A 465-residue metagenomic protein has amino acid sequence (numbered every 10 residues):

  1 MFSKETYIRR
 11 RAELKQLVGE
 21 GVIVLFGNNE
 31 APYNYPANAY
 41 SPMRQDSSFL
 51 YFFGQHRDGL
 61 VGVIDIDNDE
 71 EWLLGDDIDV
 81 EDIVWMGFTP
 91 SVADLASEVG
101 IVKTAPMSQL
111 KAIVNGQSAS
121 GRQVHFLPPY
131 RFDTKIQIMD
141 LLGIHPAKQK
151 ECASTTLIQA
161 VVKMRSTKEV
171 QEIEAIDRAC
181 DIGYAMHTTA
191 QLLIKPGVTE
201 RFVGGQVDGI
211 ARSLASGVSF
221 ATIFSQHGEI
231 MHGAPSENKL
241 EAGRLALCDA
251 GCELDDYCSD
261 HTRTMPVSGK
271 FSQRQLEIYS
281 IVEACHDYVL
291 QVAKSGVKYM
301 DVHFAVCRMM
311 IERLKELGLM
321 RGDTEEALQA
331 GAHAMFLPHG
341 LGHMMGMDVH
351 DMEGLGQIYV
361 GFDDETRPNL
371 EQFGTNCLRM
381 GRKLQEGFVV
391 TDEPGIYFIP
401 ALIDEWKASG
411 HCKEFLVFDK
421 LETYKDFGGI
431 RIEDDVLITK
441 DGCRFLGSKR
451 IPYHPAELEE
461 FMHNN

Functional and structural regions predicted by a protein language model:
M1-N465: Active-site neighborhoods and metal-handling regions in enzymes and metal-associated proteins
